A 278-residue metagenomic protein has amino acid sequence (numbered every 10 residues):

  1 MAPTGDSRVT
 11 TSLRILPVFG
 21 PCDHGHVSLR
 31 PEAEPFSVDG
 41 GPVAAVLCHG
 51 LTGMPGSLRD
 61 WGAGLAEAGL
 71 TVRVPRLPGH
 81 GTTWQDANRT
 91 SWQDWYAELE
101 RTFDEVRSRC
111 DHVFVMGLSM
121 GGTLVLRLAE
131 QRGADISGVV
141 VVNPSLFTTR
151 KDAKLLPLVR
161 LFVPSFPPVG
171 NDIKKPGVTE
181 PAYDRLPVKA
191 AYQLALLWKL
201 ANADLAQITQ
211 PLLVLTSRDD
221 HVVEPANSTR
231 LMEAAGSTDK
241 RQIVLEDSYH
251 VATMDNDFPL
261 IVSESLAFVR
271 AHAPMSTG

Functional and structural regions predicted by a protein language model:
R30-L77: Short, surface-exposed "cap/lid" segments of acyl-processing enzymes
T83-R109, F114: Catalytic nucleophile-loop/oxyanion-hole region of alpha/beta-hydrolase and closely related hydrolase-like folds
G117-G121, V125: Gly/Ala-rich beta-loop-alpha elbow adjacent to hydrolase catalytic centers
V140-T148: Active-site nucleophile loop of the alpha/beta-hydrolase fold
I208, V214-T216, D220: Short beta-strand/loop motif that positions the catalytic acidic residue of the alpha/beta-hydrolase fold
Q210, E224-E233: Short alpha-helix in the alpha/beta-hydrolase fold that links the catalytic acid
A235-V251: Catalytic histidine neighborhood in serine/cysteine hydrolases with alpha/beta-hydrolase-type architecture
D247-G278: Catalytic active-site module of serine/aspartate enzymes centered on a nucleophile-bearing elbow/loop
